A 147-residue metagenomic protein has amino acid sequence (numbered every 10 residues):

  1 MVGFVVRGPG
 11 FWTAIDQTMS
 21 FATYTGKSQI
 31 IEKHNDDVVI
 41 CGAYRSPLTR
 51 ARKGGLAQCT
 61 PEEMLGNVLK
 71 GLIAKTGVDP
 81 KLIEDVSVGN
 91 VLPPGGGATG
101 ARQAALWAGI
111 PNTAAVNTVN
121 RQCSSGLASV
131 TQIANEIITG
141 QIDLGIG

Functional and structural regions predicted by a protein language model:
V2-A114: Conserved "HGTGT" condensation-loop signature of ketosynthase/thiolase-family condensing enzymes that catalyze
V38-I40, D143-G147: Short glycine-aspartate micro-motif
N90-L144: Conserved catalytic cysteine-centered active-site region of acyl-thioester-dependent Claisen-condensing enzymes
